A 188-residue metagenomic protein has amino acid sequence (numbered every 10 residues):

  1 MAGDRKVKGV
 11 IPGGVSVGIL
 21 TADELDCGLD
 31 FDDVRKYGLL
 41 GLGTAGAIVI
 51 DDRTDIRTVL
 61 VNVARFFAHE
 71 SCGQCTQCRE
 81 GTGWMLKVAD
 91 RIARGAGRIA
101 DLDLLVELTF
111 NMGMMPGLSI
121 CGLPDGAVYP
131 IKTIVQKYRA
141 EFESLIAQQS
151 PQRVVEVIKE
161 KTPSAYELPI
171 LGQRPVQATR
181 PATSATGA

Functional and structural regions predicted by a protein language model:
M1-A188: Redox cofactor-anchoring modules in respiratory/redox and cofactor-processing assemblies
